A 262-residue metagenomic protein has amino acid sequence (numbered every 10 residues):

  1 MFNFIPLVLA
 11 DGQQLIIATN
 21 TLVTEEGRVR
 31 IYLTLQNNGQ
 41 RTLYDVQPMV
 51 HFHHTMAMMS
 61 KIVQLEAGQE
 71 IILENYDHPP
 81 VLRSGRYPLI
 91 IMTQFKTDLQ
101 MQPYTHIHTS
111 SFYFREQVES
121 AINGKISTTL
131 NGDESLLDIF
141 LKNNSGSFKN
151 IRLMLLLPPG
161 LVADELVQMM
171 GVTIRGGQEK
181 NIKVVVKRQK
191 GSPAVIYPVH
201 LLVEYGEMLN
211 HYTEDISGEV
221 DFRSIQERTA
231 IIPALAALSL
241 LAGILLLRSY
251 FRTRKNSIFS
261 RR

Functional and structural regions predicted by a protein language model:
G12, T24-R28, L65-I71, S84-G85 (+3 more regions): Solvent-exposed, conformationally flexible loop/turn segments
I17, E25-Q40, L130-F148: Short beta-strand elements of extracellular/lumenal beta-sandwich folds
V46-V50, L153-L156: Hydrophobic beta-strand segments
M49-L82, G160-K190: Intrinsically disordered, low-complexity Pro/Gly/Ser/Thr-rich segments with frequent PxxP/GP/PP motifs and embedded
V81-I90, L99-M101, K190-P198: Short glycine/proline/serine/threonine-rich loop/turn segments at secondary-structure transition edges
P103-T229: Membrane-proximal extracellular "stem/stalk" segments of glycoproteins immediately N-terminal to a transmembrane helix
T229-S249: Selective detector of the "anchor" transmembrane alpha-helix that sits immediately C-terminal
R254-R262: Cytoplasmic C-terminal tails of single-pass
